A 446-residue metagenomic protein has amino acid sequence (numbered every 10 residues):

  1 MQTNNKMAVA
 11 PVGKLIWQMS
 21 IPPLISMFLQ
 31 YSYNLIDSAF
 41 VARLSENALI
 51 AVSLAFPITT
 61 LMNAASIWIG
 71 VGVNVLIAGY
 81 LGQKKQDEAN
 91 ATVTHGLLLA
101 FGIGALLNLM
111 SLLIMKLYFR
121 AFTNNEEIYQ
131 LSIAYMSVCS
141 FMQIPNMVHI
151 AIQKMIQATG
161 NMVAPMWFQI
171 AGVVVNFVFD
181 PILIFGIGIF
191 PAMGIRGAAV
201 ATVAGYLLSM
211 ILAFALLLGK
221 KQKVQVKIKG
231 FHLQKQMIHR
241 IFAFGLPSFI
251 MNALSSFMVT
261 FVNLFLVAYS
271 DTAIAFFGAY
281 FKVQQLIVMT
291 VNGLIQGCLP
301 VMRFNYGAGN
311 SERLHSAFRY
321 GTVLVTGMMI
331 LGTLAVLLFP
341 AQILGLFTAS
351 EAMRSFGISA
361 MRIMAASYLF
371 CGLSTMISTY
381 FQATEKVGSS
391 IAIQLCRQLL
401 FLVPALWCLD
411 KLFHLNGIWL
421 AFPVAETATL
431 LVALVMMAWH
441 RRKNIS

Functional and structural regions predicted by a protein language model:
M1-S20, I77-I144, F190-G245, M302-S367 (+1 more regions): Short alpha-helical transmembrane segments in multi-pass integral membrane proteins
M7-A39, R43-L44, P57-G72, L76 (+7 more regions): N-terminal transmembrane alpha-helices
Q18-D37, V138, H149, G172 (+5 more regions): Transmembrane helical elements of multi-pass membrane transporters/channels
P23, M27, A39, F56 (+18 more regions): Transmembrane alpha-helix boundary and packing residues in multipass membrane permease domains and related
F28, S32-I50, F119-E126, I182-M193 (+4 more regions): Helix-terminus/linker motif at the lipid-water interface of multi-pass membrane proteins
L49-L109, N146-P165, N263, F276-L338 (+1 more regions): Small-residue-rich hydrophobic transmembrane alpha-helices
L61-A64, N176-D180, M210-F214, L286-M289 (+3 more regions): Hydrophobic transmembrane alpha-helices of multi-pass small-molecule transporters
G70, C139-Q157, P165-V173, A198-A213 (+4 more regions): Short runs within selected transmembrane alpha-helices of multi-pass transporters and secretion channels
